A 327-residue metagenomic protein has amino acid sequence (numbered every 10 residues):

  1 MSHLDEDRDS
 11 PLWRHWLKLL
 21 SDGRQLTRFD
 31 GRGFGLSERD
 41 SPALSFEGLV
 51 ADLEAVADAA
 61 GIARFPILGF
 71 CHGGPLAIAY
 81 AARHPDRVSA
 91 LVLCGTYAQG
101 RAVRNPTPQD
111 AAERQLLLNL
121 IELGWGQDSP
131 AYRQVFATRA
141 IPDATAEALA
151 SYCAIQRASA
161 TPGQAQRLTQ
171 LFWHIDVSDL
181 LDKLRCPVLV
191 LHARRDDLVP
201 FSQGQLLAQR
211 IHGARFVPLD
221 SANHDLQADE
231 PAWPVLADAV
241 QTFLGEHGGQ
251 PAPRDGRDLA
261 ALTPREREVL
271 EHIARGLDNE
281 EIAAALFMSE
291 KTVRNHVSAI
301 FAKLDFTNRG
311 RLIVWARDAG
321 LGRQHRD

Functional and structural regions predicted by a protein language model:
M1-E38: Conserved HGGG/HGGXW glycine-rich cap/lid loop of the alpha/beta-hydrolase fold
E47-F65: Conserved acidic catalytic loop of the alpha/beta-hydrolase fold
I78, A82, S89-L123: Flexible "cap/lid" loop of the alpha/beta hydrolase fold
G126-L171, L180: Conserved alpha/beta-hydrolase catalytic His-Asp/Glu region
L184, V190-H192, D196: Short beta-strand/loop motif that positions the catalytic acidic residue of the alpha/beta-hydrolase fold
R195-V199, D225: Acidic catalytic loop of the alpha/beta-hydrolase fold
A214-G256: Catalytic active-site module of serine/aspartate enzymes centered on a nucleophile-bearing elbow/loop
A252-S298, A302-K303, V314, D318-D327: Helix-turn-helix DNA-binding segment
